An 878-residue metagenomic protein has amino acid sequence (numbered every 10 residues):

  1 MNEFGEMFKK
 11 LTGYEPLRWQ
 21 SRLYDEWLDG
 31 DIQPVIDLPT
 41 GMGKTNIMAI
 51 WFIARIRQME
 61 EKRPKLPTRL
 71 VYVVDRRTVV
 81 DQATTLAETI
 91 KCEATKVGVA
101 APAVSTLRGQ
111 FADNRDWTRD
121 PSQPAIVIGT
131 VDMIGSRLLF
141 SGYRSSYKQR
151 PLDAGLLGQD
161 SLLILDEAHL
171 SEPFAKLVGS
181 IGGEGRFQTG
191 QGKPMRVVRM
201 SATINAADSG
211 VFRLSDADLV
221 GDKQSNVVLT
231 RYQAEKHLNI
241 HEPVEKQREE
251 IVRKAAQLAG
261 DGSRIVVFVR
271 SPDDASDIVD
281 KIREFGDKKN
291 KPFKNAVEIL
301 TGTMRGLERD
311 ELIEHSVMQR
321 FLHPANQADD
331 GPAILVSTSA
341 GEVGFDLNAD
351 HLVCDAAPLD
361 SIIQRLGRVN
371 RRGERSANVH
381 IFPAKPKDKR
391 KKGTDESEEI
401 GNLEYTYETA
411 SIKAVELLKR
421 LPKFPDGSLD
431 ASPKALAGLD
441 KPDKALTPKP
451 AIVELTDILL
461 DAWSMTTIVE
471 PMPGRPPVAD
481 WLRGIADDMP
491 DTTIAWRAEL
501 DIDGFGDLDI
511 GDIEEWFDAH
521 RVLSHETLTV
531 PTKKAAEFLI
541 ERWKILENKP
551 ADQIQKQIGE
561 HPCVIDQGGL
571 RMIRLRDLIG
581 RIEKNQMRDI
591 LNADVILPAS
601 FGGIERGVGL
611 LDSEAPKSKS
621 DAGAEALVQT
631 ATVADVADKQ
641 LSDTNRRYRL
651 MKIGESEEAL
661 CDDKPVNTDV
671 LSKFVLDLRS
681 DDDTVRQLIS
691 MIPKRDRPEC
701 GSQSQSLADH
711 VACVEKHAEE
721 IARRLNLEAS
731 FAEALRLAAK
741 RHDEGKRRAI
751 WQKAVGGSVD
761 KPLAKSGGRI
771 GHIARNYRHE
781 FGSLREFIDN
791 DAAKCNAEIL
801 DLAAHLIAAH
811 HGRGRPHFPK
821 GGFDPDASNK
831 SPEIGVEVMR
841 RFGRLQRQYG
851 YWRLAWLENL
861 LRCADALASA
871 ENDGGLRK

Functional and structural regions predicted by a protein language model:
M1-D37, I50: Conserved pre-motif I regulatory segment
K65-K91, F111, D132-S136, P272-D273: Conserved Walker A/P-loop ATP-binding site and its immediately adjacent core in helicase/helicase-like ATPase domains
R69-A83, Q257-F285, I299: Conserved strand-helix element at the start of the C-terminal RecA-like helicase core
A94-K148: Inter-Walker segment of RecA-like/P-loop motor cores
D132-G192: SF2 helicase catalytic motif II
K193-R196, M200-G260: Interdomain hinge/linker at the junction between the two RecA-like core domains of SF2 helicases
K254, G260, D277-T301, G306-D310 (+7 more regions): C-terminal helicase lobe and adjacent C-terminal extensions/tails of nucleic-acid helicase motors
T406-A410, P698, S704, N726-K878: Divalent metal-dependent catalytic cores for phosphoryl transfer on phosphate-bearing substrates
